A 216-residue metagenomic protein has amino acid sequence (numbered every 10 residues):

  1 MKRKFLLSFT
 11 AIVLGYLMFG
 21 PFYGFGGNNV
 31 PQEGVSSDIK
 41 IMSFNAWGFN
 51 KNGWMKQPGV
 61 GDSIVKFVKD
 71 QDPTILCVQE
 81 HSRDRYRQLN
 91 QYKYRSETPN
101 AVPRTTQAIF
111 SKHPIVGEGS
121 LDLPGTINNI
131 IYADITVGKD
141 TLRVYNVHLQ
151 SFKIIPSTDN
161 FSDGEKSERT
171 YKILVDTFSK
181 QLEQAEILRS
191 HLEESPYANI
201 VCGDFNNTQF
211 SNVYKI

Functional and structural regions predicted by a protein language model:
K2-A11: Membrane-interfacial entry segments at the cytosolic side of transmembrane helices
G15-E33, D62-K69, T74-S157: Structured beta-strand-rich core segments of catalytic domains in phosphoester-bond hydrolases
D38-N52, T141-Q150: Active-site-proximal beta-strand elements of phosphoester/diester hydrolases
I41-M42, C77, V201: Residue-level marker for buried hydrophobic side chains located in beta-strands that build the well-ordered beta-sheet
S43-G59, K153-T177: Acidic/histidine-rich helix-loop elements that form or flank divalent-metal/phosphate-binding sites at the catalytic
A46, H81, L149, D204-F205: Active-site metal-binding loops of divalent metal-dependent hydrolases
N160-I216: Metal-dependent phosphoesterases centered on the DNase I-like endonuclease/exonuclease/phosphatase
